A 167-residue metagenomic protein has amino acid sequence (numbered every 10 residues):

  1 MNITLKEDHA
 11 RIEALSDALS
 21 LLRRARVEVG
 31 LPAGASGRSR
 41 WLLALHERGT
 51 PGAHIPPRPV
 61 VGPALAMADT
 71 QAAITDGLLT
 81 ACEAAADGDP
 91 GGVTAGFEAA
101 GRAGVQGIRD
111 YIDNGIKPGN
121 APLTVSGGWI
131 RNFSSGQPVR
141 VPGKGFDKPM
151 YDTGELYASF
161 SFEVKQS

Functional and structural regions predicted by a protein language model:
M1-S167: Short, Lys/Arg-rich flexible segments
